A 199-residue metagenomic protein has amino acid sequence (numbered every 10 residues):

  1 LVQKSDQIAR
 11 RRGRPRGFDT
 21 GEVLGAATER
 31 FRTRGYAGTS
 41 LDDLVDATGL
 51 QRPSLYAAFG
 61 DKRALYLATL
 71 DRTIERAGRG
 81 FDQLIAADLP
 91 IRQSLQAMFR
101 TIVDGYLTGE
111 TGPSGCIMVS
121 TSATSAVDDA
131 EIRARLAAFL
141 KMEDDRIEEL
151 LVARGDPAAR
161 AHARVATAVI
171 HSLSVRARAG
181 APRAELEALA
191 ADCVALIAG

Functional and structural regions predicted by a protein language model:
L1-F18: N-terminal intrinsically disordered/low-complexity leader segments
K4, T101, S114-A123, A158-R176 (+1 more regions): Hydrophobic alpha-helical segments that form the core of small-molecule binding pockets and/or dimer interfaces
E22, A26, R30-A64, A68: Helix-turn-helix
F59, S120-D128: Short helix-capping/turn signature of helix-turn-helix
A68, D82-S114, A163-A166: Hydrophobic alpha-helical connector segments
D71-A77: Short, basic, alpha-helical segments at the C-terminal edge of helix-turn-helix-like DNA-binding modules
G78, Q93-R100, D128-R154, A161-R164 (+2 more regions): Amphipathic alpha-helical packing segments from all-alpha helical-bundle domains
G105, V127-D128, E149, T167-E185 (+1 more regions): Amphipathic C-terminal alpha-helical segment
